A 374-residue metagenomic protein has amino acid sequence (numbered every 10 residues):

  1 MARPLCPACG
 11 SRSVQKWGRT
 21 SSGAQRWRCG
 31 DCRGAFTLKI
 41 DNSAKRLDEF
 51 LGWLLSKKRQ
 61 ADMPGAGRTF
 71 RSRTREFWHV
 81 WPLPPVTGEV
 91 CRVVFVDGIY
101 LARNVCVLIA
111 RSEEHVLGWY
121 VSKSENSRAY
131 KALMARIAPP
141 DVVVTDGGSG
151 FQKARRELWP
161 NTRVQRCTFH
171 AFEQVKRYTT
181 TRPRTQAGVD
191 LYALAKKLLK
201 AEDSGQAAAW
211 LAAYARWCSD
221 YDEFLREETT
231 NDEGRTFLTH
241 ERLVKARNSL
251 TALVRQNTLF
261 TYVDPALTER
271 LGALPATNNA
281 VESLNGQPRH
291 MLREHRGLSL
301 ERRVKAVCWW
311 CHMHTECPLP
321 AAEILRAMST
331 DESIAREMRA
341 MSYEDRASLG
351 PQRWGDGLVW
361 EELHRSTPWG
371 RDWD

Functional and structural regions predicted by a protein language model:
M1-P4: A broadly conserved sequence feature marking short terminus-proximal activation segments in nucleic acid-centric
C6-C9, C29: Short cysteine-rich clusters marking metal-coordination/redox-active sites
S11-Q15, T37: Short functional micro-motifs and their immediate structural scaffolds
K16-R26: Short linker/helix segments within small regulatory modules
R26, R33, T37-E49, V142-G148 (+2 more regions): Acidic/histidine-rich catalytic cores and adjacent linkers of DNA breakage/strand-transfer/modification proteins
R28, A35, A66-N161, A280: RNase H-like nuclease fold core
L54-P64: Short, charged amphipathic recognition helices of the HTH superfamily and cognate SANT/SANTA-like modules
D97, D146-A195: Conserved beta-strand -> loop -> alpha-helix junction used to position metal-binding or nucleic-acid-contacting
